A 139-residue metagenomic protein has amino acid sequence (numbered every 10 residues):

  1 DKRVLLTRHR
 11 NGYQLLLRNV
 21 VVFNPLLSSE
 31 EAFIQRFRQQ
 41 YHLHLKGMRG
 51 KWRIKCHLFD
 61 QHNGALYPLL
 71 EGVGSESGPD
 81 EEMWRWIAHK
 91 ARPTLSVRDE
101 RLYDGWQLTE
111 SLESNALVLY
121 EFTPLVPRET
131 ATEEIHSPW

Functional and structural regions predicted by a protein language model:
D1-Q14, R18, V22-N24, W139: Glycan-recognition and catalytic regions of carbohydrate-active enzymes
R18-W139: C-terminal beta-sandwich/jelly-roll accessory domains of carbohydrate-active enzymes
